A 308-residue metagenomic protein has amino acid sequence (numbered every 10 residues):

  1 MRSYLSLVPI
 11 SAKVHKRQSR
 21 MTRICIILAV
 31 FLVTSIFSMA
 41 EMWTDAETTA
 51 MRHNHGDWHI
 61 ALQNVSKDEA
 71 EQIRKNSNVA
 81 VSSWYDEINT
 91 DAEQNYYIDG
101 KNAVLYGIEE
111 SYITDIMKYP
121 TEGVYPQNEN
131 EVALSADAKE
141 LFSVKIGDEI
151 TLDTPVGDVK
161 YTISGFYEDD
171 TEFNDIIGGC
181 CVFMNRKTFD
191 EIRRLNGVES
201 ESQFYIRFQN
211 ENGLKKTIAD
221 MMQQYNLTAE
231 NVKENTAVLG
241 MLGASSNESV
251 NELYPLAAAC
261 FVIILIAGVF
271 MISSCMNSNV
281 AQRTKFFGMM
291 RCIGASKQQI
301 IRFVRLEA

Functional and structural regions predicted by a protein language model:
M1-L32, T44, R305: N-terminal Sec/SRP start-transfer signal
R2, A40, T44, N277 (+1 more regions): Cytoplasmic juxtamembrane amphipathic helix immediately C-terminal to a transmembrane segment
S6, I10-V14, T48-R52, M289-C292: Short amphipathic alpha-helical coupling elements at transmembrane boundaries
L28-S35, M39, I264-G268, I272: Hydrophobic alpha-helical membrane-associated segments
E41-N247: Basic-flanked hydrophobic alpha-helices used for secretion and membrane insertion
N247-I264: N-terminal membrane-entry
F270-A308: Interfacial "coupling" helices/loops that link adjacent transmembrane helices in transporter permeases
